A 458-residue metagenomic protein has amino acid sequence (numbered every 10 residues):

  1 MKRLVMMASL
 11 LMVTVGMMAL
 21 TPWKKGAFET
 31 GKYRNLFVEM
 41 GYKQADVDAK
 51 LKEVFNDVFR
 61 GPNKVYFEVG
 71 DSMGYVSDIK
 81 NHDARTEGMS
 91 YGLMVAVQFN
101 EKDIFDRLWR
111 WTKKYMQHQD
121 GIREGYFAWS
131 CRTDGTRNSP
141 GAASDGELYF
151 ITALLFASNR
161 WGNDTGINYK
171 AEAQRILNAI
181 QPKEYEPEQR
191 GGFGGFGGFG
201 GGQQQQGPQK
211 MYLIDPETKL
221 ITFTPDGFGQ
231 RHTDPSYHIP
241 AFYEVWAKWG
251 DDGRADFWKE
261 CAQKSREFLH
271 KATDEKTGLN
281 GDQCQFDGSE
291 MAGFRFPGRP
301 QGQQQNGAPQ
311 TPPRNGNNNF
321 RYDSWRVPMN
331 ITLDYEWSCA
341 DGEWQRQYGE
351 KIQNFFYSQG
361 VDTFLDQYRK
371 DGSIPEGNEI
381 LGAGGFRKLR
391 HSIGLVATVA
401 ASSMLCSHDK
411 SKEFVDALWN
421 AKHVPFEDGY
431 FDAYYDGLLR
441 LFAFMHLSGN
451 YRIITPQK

Functional and structural regions predicted by a protein language model:
M1-L4: Positively charged n-region of N-terminal signal peptides that target proteins for export
L10-M18: Hydrophobic h-region of N-terminal signal peptides that target proteins for export in Gram-negative bacteria
T21-E53, R60, I79-T86, G121-Y126 (+4 more regions): Extended ligand-binding clefts on enzyme/binding-domain cores
D48-G88, A96-S139: Internal amphipathic alpha-helical repeat/solenoid segments
H82-M89, R137-W161: Aromatic-rich carbohydrate-recognition surfaces in CAZymes
L93-N100, Y149-G162, A241-K248, M329-E336 (+2 more regions): Short glycine/serine- and small hydrophobic-enriched flexible loop segments
S411-P425, Y451: Charged low-complexity "KEKE/polyampholyte" interaction tracts
V424-K458: Hydrophobic, glycine-enriched assembly/anchoring segments
